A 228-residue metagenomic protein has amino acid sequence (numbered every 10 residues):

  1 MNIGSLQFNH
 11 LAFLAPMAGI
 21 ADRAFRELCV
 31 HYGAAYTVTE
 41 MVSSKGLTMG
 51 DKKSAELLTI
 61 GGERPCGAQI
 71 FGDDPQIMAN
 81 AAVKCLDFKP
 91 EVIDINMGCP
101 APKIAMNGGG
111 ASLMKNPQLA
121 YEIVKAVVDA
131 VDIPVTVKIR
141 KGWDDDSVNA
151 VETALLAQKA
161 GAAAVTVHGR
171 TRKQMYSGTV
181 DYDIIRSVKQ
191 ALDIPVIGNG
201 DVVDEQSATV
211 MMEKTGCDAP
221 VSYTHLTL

Functional and structural regions predicted by a protein language model:
M1-N2, M17-E91: Glycine-rich, positively charged N-terminal anion/phosphate-binding segment
L14, C29, E40, A68 (+5 more regions): Conserved, mostly hydrophobic/aromatic
M17, V42-S44, F71-D73, G98-P100 (+3 more regions): Active-site beta-loop-alpha junctions enriched in small/polar residues
V30, L86, Q158, M212-E213: Non-catalytic positions within long, well-ordered alpha-helices that form the structural scaffold/packing of enzyme
M78-C85, V148-T153, V202-D218: Catalytic cores of alpha/beta
A82-I93, M97, A101-N107, L119-Q174 (+1 more regions): Alpha/beta enzyme core
G108-M114: Short glycine-enriched, charge-decorated loop/helix-capping segments at active-site entrances that position
T224-L228: Conserved small/polar residues in nucleotide/adenosyl-binding loops
